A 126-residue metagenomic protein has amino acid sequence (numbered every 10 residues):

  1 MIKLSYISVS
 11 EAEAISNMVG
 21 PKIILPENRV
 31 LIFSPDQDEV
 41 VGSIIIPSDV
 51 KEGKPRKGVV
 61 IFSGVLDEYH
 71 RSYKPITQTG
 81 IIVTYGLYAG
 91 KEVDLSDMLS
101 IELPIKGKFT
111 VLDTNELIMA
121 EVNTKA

Functional and structural regions predicted by a protein language model:
I2-A126: Compact, glycine-rich, soluble single-domain proteins
